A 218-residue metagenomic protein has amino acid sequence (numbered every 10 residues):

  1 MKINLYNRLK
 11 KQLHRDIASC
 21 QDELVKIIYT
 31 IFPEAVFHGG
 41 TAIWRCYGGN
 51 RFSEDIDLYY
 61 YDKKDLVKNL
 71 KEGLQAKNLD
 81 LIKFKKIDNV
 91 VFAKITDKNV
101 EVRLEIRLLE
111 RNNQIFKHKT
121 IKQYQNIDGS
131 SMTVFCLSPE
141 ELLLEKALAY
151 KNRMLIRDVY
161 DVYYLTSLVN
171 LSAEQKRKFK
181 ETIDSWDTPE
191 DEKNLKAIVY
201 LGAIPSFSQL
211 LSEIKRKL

Functional and structural regions predicted by a protein language model:
M1-A35, G48-S53, Y61-L218: Structured mid-to-C-terminal alpha-helical surface segments
F37-A42: Glycine-rich beta-strand-to-loop/alpha-helix junction loops that act as flexible
R45: Short N-terminal binding/cap micro-motifs at the start of the first secondary-structure element
L58: Structural signature of FAD isoalloxazine-binding scaffolds in flavoprotein oxidoreductases
